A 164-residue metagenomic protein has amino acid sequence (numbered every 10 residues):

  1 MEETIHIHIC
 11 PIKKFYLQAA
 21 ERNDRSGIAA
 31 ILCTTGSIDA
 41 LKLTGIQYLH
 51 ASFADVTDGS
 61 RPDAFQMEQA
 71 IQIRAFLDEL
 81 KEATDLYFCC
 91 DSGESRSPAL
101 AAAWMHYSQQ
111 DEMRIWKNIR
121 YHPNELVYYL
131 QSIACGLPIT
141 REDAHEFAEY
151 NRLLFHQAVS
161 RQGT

Functional and structural regions predicted by a protein language model:
M1-I46: Glycine-rich, flexible N-terminal cofactor/catalytic loop recognition
D39-L41, G59, S95-A99: Short catalytic/ligand-binding loop motif for oxyanion handling, primarily in non-cytosolic enzymes, centered on
T44, L49, E68-Q69, A144-F147 (+1 more regions): Lipid deacylating catalytic domains
T44-I46, A101-M105: Short, glycine/charged-enriched secondary-structure capping and boundary segments
L49-Y87: Helix-loop module immediately N-terminal to the HCX5R catalytic loop in PTP-like cysteine phosphatase domains
A70, P98-A101, Y128: Short amphipathic alpha-helical surface patches that serve as generic macromolecular interface elements
D78-D85, W104-T164: PTP/DSP superfamily signal
L86-A103: A phosphate-binding catalytic loop at a beta-strand-loop-alpha-helix junction that coordinates phosphoryl groups
